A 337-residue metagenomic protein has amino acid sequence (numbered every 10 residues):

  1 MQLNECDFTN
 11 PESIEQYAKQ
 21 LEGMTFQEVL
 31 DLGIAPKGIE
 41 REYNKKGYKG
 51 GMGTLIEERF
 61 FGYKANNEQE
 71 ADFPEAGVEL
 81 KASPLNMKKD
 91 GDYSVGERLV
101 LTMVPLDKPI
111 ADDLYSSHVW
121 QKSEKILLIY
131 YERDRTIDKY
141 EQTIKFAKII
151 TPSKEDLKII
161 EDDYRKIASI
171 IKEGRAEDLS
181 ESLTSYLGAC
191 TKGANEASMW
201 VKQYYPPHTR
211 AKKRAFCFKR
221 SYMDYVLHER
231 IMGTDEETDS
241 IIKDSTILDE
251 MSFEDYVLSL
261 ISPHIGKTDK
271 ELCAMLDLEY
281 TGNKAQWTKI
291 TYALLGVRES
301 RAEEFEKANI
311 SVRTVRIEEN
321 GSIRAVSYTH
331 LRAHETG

Functional and structural regions predicted by a protein language model:
Q2-F73, S240-F305: Acidic-basic catalytic patches of nuclease active cores, encompassing PD-(D/E)XK and other metal-cofactor nuclease
K46, A82-D113: A broadly used, surface-exposed interaction patch
K64, A76-A82, A308-T314: Conserved catalytic cores of phosphodiester-cleaving nucleases, focusing on short active-site segments
M87-G91, E318-R324: Short acidic, Gly/Pro-enriched loop/turn segments at secondary-structure junctions
L114-L187, E335: Acidic, metal/cofactor-coordinating or nucleic-acid-engaging core segments within structured domains
D156-L278: Mixed-charge (acidic/basic) macromolecular-recognition segments
L294, R316-I317: Surface-exposed interaction/gating patches
T329-T336: Conserved small/polar residues in nucleotide/adenosyl-binding loops
